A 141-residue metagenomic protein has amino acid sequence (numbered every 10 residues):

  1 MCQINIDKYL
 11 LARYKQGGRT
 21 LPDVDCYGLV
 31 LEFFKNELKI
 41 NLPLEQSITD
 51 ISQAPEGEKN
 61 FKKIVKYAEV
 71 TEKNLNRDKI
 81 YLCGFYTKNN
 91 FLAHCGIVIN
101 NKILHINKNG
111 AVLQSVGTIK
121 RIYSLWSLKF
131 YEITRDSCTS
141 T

Functional and structural regions predicted by a protein language model:
M1-K8, N76, T134-T141: Short, Lys/Arg-enriched, disordered terminal segments
M1-L21: N-terminal intrinsically disordered, low-complexity, charge/repeat-rich segments that act as generic
K8-L11, G28, G96: Glycine-centered small-residue hotspots that permit tight backbone geometry or close packing
G17-G18, L42-Q46: Surface-exposed patches in mature extracellular/periplasmic domains of secreted proteins
G18-E37: Active-site nucleophilic cysteine motif
K35-P43, L104: Bacterial peptidoglycan biogenesis and beta-lactam-recognition machinery
Q46-L113: ...with weaker cross-activation on analogous glycine-rich loops/strands in unrelated enzymes
N107-T141: Short, Lys/Arg-rich amphipathic alpha-helical interaction segments that bind nucleic acids or acidic protein surfaces
